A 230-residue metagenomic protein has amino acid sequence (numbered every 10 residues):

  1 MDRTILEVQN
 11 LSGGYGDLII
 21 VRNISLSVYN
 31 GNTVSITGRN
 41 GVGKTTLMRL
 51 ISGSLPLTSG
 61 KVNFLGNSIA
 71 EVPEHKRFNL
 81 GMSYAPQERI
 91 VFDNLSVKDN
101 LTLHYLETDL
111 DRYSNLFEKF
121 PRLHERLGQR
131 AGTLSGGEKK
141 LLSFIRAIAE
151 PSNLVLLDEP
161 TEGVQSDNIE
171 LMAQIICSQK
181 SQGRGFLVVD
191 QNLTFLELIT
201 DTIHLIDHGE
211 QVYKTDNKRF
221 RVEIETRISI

Functional and structural regions predicted by a protein language model:
T37-R39: The feature captures the beta-strand-to-loop junction immediately N-terminal to the Walker
S52: Helix-to-loop junction immediately C-terminal to a conserved catalytic motif
G60-S68, L80, D111-E118, Y213: Conserved ABC transporter NBD signature motif
S68-R89, G128, R221-I224: ABC ATPase NBD coupling module
R130-L134: Conserved ABC ATPase signature
E159-P160: Walker B catalytic motif
D190-Q191: H-loop/switch region of ABC-family ATPase nucleotide-binding domains
